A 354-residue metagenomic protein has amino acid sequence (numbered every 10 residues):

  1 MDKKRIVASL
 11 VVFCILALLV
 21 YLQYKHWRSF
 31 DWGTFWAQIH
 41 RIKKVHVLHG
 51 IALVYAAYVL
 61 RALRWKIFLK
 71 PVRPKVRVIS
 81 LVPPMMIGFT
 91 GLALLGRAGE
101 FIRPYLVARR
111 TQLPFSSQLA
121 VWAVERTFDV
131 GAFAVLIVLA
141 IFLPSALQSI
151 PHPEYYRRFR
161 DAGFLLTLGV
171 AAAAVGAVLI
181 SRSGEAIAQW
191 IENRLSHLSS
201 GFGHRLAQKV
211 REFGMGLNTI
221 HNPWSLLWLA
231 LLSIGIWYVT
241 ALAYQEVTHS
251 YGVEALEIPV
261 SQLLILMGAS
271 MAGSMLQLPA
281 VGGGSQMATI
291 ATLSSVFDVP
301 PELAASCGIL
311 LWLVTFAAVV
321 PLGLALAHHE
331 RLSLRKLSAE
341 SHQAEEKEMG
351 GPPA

Functional and structural regions predicted by a protein language model:
M1-M86, P151-G273, L303-I309, V314-A354: Predominantly cytoplasmic-facing regulatory/coupling regions of multi-pass membrane proteins
V78-P83, E100, L113-V130, V299-L310: Membrane-interface alpha-helices at helix entry/exit sites of multi-pass transporters
V82-R109: Hydrophobic, aromatic-rich membrane-embedded alpha-helical segments
I87-G96, I265-Q286: Transmembrane alpha-helix interface/packing and boundary motifs in multi-pass membrane proteins, characterized by
I87-L95, L119-F142, G169-V170, S306-L322: Membrane-embedded alpha-helical segments of transport systems, primarily multispan ion/solute transporters
V107-P114, M287-L303: Interfacial segments of multi-pass membrane proteins
L136-P151, S295: Transmembrane alpha-helix termini and helix-breaking/packing motifs in multi-pass membrane transporters
